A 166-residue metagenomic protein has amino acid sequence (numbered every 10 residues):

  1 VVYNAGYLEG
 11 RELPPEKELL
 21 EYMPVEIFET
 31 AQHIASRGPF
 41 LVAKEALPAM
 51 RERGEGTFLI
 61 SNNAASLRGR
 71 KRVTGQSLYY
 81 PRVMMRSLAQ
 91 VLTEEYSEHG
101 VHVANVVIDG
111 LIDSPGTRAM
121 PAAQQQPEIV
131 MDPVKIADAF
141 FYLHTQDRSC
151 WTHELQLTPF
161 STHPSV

Functional and structural regions predicted by a protein language model:
N4-P15: Conserved NAD(P)H cofactor-binding loop of Rossmann-fold oxidoreductase domains
Y7, M23-I27, A31, T57-M84 (+2 more regions): Catalytic loop of short-chain dehydrogenase/reductase
E9, N63-S66, N105-D113: PG/GG-rich flexible active-site loop of Rossmann-like NAD(P)H-dependent oxidoreductases, especially the SDR superfamily
E12, M50-N63, E98-V101: Active-site loop of short-chain dehydrogenase/reductase
Y22-M23, G75, G116-Q125: Short glycine/proline- and charge-enriched loop/turn segments that cap or connect secondary-structure elements
A43-K44: A short, exposed helix-loop element centered on a Lys and neighboring polar residues
E98-V107, D113, P121-V166: C-terminal helical subdomain
